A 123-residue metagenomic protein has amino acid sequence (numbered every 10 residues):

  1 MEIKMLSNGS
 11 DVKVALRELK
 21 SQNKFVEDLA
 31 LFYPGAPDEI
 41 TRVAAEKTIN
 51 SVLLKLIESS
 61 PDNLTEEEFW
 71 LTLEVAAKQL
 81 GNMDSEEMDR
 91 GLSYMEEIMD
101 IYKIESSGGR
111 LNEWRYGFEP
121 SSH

Functional and structural regions predicted by a protein language model:
E2-I57, G117-H123: Short terminal alpha-helical segments
I3-D11, D84-H123: Amphipathic alpha-helical binding modules
E39, V43, N63, S85: Charge-dense, low-complexity intrinsically disordered segments
A44, T48, E68-T72, E87-Y94: Residue-level detector of well-ordered alpha-helical segments, enriched for hydrophobic/aromatic packing positions
I49-M83: Mature extracytoplasmic domains of secretory-pathway proteins
